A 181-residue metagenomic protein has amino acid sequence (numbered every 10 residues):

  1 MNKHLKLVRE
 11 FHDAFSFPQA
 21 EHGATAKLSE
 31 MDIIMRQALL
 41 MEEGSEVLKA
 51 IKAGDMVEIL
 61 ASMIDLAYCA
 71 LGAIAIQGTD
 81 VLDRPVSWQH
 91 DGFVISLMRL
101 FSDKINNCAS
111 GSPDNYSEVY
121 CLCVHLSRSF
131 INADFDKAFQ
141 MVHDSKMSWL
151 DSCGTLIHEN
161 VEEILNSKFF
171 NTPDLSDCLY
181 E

Functional and structural regions predicted by a protein language model:
M1-E181: Flexible "arm" and connector segments at domain edges
